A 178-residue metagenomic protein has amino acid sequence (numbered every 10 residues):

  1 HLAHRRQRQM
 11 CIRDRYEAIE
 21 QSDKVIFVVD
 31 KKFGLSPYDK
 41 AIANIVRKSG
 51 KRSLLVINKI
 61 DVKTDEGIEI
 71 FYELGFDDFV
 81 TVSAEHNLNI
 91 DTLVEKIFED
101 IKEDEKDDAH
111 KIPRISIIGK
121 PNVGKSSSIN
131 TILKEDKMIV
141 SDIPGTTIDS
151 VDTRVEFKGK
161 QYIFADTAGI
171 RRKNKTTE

Functional and structural regions predicted by a protein language model:
H1-R8, I12: Single conserved hydrophobic/aromatic residue that forms the stacking wall/gate of nucleotide- or nucleobase-binding
R5-Q7, K102-E178: Conserved G1/Walker A P-loop phosphate-binding module
M10, F27, L55, I163-A165: Hydrophobic positions in the central parallel beta-sheet of the AAA+
R15, I26, N58, F71 (+5 more regions): Residue-level signature of catalytic and energy-coupling elements of molecular machines, predominantly ATP/GTP-dependent
Y16-D78: Conserved C-terminal guanine-recognition region of P-loop GTPase G domains, centered on the G4
K32-G34, K59-K63, E85-L88, P144-T146 (+1 more regions): Conserved nucleotide-binding/hydrolysis micro-motifs of P-loop NTPases
R52-L54, I60-I112: Canonical P-loop GTPase G-domain recognition
